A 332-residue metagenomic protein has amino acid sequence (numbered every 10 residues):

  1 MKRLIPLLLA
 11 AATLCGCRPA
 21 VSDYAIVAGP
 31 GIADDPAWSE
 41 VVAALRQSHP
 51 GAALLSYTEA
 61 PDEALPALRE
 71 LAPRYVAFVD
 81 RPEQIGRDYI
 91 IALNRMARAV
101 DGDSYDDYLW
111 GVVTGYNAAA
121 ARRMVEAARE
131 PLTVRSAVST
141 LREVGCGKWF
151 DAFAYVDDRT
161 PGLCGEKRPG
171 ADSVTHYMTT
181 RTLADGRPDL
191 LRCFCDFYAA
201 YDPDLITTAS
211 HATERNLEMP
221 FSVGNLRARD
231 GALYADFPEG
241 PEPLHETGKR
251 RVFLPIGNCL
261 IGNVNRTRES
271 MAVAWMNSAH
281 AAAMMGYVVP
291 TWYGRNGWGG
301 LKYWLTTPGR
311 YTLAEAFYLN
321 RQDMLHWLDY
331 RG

Functional and structural regions predicted by a protein language model:
K2-L8: Sec-dependent signal peptide recognition, specifically the positively charged N-region followed immediately by
L9-S22: Bacterial Sec-dependent signal peptides at the C-terminal "C-region" and cleavage site
A20-G332: Cysteine-dependent hydrolase recognition
